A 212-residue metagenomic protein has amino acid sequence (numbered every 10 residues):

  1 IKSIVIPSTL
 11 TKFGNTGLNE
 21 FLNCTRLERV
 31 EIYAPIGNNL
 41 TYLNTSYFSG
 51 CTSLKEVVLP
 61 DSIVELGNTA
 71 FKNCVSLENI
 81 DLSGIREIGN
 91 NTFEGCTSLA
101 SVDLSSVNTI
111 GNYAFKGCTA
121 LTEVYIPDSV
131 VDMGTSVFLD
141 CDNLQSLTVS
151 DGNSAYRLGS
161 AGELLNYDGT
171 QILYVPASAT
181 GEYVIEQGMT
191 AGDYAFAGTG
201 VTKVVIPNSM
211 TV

Functional and structural regions predicted by a protein language model:
I1-K12, C24-Y42, T52-E65, V75-E87 (+6 more regions): Structural signature of tandem-repeat unit edges
G17-L22, N44-S49, G67-K72, G89-E94 (+3 more regions): Consensus positions within tandem repeat domains that build extended binding/scaffold surfaces
